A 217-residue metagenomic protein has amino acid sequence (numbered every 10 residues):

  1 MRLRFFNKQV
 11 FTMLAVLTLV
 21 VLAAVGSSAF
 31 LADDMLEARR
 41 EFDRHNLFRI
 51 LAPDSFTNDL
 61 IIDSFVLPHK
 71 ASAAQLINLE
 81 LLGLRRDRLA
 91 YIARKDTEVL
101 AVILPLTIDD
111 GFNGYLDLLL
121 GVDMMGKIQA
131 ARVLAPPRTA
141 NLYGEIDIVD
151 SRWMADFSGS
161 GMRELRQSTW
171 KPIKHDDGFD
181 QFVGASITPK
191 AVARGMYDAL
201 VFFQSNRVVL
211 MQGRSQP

Functional and structural regions predicted by a protein language model:
R2-P217: Flexible, solvent-exposed loop/hinge segments and secondary-structure transition points
